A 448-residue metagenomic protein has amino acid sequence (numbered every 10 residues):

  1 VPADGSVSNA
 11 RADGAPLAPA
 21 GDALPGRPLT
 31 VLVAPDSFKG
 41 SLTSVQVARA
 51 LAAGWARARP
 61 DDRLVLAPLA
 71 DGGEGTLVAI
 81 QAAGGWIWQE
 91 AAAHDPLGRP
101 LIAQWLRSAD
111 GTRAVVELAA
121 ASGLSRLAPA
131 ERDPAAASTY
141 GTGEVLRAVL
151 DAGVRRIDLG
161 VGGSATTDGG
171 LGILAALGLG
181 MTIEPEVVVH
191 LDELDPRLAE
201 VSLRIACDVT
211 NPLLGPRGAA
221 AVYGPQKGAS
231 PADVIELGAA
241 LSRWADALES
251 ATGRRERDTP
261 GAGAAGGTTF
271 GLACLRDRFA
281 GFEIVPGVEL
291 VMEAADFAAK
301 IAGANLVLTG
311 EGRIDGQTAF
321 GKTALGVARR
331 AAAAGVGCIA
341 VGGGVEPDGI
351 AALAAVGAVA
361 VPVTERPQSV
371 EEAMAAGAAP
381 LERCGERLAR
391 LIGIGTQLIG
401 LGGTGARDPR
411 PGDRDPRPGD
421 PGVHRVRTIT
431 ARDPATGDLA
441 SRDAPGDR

Functional and structural regions predicted by a protein language model:
P2-V7, R11-V161, A165-G405, G422-D433 (+2 more regions): N-terminal loops that bind phosphate or other acidic moieties and the adjacent beta-alpha structural core
P409, P416, P434-A435: Short polybasic linear motifs
